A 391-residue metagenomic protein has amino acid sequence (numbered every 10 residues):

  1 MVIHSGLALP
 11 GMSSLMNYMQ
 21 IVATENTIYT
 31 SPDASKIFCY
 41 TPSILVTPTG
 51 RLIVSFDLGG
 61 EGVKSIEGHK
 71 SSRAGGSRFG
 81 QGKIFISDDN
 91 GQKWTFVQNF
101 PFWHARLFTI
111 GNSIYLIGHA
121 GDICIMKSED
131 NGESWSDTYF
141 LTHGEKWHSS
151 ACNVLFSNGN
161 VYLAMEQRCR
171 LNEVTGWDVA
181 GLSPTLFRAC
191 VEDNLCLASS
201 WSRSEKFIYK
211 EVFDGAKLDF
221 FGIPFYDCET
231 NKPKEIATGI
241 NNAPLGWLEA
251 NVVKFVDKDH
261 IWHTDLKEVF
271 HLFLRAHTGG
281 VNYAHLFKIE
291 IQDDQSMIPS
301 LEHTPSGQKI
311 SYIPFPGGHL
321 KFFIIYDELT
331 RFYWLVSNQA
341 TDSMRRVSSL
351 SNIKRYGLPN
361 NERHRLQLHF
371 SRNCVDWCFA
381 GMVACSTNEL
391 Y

Functional and structural regions predicted by a protein language model:
I3-Y391: Asp-box/BNR beta-propeller blade signature and adjacent active/binding-site loops in extracellular glycan-interacting
